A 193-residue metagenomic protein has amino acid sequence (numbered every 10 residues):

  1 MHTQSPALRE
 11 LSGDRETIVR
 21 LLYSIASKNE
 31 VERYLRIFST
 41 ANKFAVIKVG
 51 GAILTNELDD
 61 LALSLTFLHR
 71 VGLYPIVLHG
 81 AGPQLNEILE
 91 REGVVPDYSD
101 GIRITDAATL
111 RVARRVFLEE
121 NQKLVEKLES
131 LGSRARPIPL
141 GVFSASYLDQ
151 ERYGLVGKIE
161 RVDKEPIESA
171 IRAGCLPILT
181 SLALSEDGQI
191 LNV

Functional and structural regions predicted by a protein language model:
M1-V193: Nucleotide/pyrophosphate-binding catalytic subdomain
